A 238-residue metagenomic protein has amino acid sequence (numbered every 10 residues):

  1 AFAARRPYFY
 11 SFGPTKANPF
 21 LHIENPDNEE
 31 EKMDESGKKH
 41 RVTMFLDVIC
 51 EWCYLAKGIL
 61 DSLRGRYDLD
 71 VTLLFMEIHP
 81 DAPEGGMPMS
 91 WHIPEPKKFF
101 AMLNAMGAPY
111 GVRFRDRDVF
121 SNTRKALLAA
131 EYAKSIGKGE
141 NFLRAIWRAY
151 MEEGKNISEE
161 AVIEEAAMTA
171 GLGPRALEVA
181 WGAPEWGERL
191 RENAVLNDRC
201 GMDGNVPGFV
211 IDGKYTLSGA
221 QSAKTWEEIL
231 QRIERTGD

Functional and structural regions predicted by a protein language model:
A1-F2, G13: Positively charged N-terminal leader segments that act as targeting/secretion signals
F2-A3, P19: Intrinsically disordered, low-complexity regions enriched in serine, threonine, proline and polar/charged residues
P7, M76, G219-A220: Active-site donor-binding loop signature of nucleotide-sugar glycosyltransferases
Y8-K32: Short, Lys/Arg-enriched N-terminal segments with co-localized hydrophobic residues within the first ~10-30 amino acids
E35, H40-T43, W52-G65, L69 (+1 more regions): C-terminal cap of thioredoxin/glutaredoxin-like
D47: Residues immediately within or flanking Cys/His clusters that coordinate Zn2+ in small zinc-binding modules
Y54-E153: Structural alpha/beta surface segment adjacent to cysteine/selenocysteine redox centers across thiol/disulfide enzymes
